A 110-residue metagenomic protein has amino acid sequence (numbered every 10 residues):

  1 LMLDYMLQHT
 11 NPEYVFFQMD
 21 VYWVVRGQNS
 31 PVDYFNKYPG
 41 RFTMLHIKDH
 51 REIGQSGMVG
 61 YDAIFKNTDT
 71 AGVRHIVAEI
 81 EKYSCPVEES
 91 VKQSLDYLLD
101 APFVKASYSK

Functional and structural regions predicted by a protein language model:
L1-M19, W23-K110: Histidine-acidic metal/acid-base catalytic patches
